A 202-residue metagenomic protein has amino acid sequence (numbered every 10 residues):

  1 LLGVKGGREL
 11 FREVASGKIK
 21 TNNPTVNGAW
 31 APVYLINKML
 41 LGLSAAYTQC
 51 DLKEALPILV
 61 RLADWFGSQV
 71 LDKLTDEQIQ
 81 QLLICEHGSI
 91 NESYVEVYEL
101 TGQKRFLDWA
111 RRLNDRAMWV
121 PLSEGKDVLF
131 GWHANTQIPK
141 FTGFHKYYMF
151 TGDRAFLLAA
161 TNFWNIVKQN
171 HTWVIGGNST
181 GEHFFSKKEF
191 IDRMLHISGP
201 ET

Functional and structural regions predicted by a protein language model:
L1-T202: Glycan-recognition and catalytic cores of secretory/periplasmic carbohydrate-active enzymes
